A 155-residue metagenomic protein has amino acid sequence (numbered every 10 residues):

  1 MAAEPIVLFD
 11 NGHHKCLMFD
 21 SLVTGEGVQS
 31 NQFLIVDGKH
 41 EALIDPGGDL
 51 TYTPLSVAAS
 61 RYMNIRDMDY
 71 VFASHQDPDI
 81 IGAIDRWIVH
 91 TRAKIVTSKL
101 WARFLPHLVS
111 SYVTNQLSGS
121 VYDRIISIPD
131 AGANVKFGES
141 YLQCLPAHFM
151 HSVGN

Functional and structural regions predicted by a protein language model:
M1-P54, L117-N155: Catalytic core of the metallo-beta-lactamase
A59-P129: Active-site HxH/HxHxD metal-binding segment of metal-dependent hydrolases
